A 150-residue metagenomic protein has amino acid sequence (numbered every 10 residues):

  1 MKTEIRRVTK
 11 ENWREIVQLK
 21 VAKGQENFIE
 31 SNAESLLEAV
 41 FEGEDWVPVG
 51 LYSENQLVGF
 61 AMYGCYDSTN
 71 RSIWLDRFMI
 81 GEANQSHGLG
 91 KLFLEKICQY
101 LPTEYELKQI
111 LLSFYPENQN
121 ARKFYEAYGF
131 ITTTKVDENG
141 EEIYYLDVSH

Functional and structural regions predicted by a protein language model:
K2-D76, G81-A83, L94, Y100 (+2 more regions): Acetyl-CoA-dependent GNAT
N55, G59, G88-G90, G129: Conserved phosphate-binding and hydrolysis motifs of nucleotide-dependent enzymes
W74, M79, L111-S113, I143: Conserved beta-strand segments that form the floor/walls of ligand-binding pockets within enzyme and binding domains
G81-E95, P116-K123, A127: Conserved glycine-rich acetyl-CoA-binding loop
T103-S113: Conserved GNAT acetyl-CoA-binding A-motif
L111-R122, E138-E141: Conserved beta-strand-loop-alpha-helix junction that forms the acyl-donor binding cleft
E126-V136: Conserved acetyl-CoA-binding loop of GNAT-fold acetyltransferases
E142-H150: Terminal substrate-recognition subdomain of acyl/acetyltransferases
